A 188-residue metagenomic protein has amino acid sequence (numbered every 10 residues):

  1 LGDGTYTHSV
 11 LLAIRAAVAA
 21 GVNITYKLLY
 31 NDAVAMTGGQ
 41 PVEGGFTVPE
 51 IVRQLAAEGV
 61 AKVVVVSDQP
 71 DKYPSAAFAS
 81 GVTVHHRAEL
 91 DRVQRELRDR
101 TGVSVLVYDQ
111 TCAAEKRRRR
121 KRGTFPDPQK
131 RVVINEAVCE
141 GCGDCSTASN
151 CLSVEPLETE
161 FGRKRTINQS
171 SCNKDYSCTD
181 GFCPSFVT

Functional and structural regions predicted by a protein language model:
L1-T37, P41-P49, D91-R92: Thiamine diphosphate
H8, L12, A19, F46-E50 (+7 more regions): Conserved active-site and cofactor/substrate-binding residues in soluble primary-metabolism enzymes
A19-T25, E58-K62, R100-V103, Q129 (+1 more regions): Short coil/turn connectors at secondary-structure junctions
L28-A35, S67-A76, P128-R131, T147-A148 (+2 more regions): Short acidic (Asp/Glu) and glycine-rich catalytic loops that position anionic groups and cofactors
A33-T124: Glycine-rich ThDP/TPP pyrophosphate-binding loop and its adjacent helix/strand module within ThDP-dependent enzymes
H85-E89, N135, N168: Helix N-cap / beta->alpha transition motif
Y108-T111, K116-R122, E140-T188: Iron-sulfur cluster-binding cysteine motifs and their immediate structural context in ferredoxin-like electron-transfer
P128-D144: Short, flexible loop segments at boundaries between secondary-structure elements
